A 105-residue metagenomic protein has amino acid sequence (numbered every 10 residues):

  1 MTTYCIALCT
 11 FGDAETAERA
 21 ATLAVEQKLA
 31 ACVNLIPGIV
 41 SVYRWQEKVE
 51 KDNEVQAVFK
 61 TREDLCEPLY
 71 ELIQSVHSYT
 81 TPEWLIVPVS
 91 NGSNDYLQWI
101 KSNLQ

Functional and structural regions predicted by a protein language model:
M1-Q105: Positively charged, small/polar-rich N-terminal and surface patches that mediate targeting and assembly and bind
